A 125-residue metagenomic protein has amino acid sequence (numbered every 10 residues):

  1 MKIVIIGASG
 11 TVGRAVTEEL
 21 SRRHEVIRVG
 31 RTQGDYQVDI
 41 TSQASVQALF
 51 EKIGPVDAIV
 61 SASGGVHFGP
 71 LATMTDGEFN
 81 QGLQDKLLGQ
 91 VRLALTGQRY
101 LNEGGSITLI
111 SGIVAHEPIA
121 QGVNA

Functional and structural regions predicted by a protein language model:
V4-E19: N-terminal Rossmann NAD(P)H-binding glycine-rich loop of SDR-like oxidoreductase domains
I5-I6, S61-A62, S106-G112: Structural signature of the Rossmann-like NAD(P)-dependent dehydrogenase/reductase core
G30-A44: Rossmann-fold cofactor-recognition segment
I40-V56: Conserved Rossmann-fold cofactor-binding substructure of NAD(P)-dependent oxidoreductases
V60-G69: Conserved NAD(P)H cofactor-binding loop of Rossmann-fold oxidoreductase domains
P70-L71, E78-N80: Substrate-binding pocket helix/loop in short-chain dehydrogenase/reductase
L83, V91-R92, S106-A125: Catalytic loop of short-chain dehydrogenase/reductase
